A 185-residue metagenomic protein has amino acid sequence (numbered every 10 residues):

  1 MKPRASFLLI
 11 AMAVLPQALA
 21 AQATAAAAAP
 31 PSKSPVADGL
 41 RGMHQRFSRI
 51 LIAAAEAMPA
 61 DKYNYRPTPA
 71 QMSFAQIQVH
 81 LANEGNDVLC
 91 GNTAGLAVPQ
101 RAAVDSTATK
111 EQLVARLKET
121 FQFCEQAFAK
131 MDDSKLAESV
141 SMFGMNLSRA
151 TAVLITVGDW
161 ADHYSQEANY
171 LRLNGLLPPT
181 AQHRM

Functional and structural regions predicted by a protein language model:
M1-L8: Bacterial N-terminal signal peptides that target proteins for export
L8-A18: Bacterial N-terminal signal peptides
M12, A57, H80-N83, E119: Residues within well-ordered alpha-helical secondary structure of globular protein domains
Q22-G39, N83-M145, N174-M185: Short, helix-capping/interhelical loops that line the mouth of catalytic, cofactor-, or ligand-binding pockets
R41-I52, K62-A102, S141-M185: Short, contiguous alpha-helical
I50-A53, A57, E119, F123-K130 (+1 more regions): Solvent-exposed, charged/polar functional surfaces in cytosolic regulatory/catalytic domains
D61-K62, S134: Secondary-structure boundary/capping positions in well-ordered alpha/beta enzyme cores
